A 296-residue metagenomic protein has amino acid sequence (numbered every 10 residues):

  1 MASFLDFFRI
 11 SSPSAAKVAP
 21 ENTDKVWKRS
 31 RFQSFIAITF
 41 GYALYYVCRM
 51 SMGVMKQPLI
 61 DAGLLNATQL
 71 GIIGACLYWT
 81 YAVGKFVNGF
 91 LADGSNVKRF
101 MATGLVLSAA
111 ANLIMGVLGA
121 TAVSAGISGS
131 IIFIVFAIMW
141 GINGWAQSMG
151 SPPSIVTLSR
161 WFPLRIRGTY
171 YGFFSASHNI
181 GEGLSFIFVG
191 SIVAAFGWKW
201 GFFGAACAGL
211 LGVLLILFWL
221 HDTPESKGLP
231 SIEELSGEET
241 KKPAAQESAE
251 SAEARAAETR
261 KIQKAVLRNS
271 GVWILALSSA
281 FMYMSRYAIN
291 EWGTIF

Functional and structural regions predicted by a protein language model:
K17-W27, K227-I274: Juxtamembrane intracellular "pre-TM" segments in multi-pass secondary transporters
Q33-D61, L65, I289-T294: Extracytoplasmic
M50, Y78-F86, E182-G183: Residue-level signature of mid-helix packing/kink "hotspots" within the transmembrane helices of 12-pass Major
M52-K56, N269-F296: Extracytoplasmic gate region of multi-pass secondary transporters
V106-G129: C-terminal ends and interior cores of transmembrane alpha-helices in multi-pass membrane transporters/permeases
M139-I180: Cytoplasmic helix-loop-helix junction between adjacent transmembrane helices in 12-TM secondary transporters
W200-F218: Symmetry-related core transmembrane helices of the 12-TM Major Facilitator Superfamily/SLC fold
